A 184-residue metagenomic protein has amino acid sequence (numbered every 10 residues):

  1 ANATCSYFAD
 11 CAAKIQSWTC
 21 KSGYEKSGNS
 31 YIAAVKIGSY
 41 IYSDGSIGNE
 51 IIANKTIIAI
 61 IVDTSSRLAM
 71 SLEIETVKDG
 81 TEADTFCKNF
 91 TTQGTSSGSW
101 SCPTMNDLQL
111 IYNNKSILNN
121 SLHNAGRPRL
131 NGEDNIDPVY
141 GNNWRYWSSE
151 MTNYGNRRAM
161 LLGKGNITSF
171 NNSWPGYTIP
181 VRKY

Functional and structural regions predicted by a protein language model:
A1-A3: Small-residue (G/S/T/A) turn/hinge positions that recur once per unit in extracellular repeat modules
C5-D10: Tandem-repeat/low-complexity and Cys-motif detector
A13-S22, Y31-A33: Extracellular cysteine-rich, disulfide-stabilized repeat modules
A34-W100, W144-Y146, G155-A159, P175-V181: Extracellular adhesion/carbohydrate-recognition regions
D84-S99, M105-S169, V181-K183: An exposed tryptophan-centered "aromatic clamp" motif
F170-W174: Extracellular carbohydrate recognition
